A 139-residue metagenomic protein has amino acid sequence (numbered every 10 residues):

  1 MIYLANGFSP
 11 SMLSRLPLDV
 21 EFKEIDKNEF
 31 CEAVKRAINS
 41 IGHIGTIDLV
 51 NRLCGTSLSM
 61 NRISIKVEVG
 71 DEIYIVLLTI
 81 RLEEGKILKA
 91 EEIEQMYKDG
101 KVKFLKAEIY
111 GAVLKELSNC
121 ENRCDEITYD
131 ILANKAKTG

Functional and structural regions predicted by a protein language model:
M1-P17: Short, extreme N-terminal segment that most often corresponds to the first beta-strand
K23-N28: Phosphate/anion-contacting hairpin/loop surfaces
A33, A37, L49-L53, M96 (+2 more regions): Charge-rich, solvent-exposed alpha-helical interaction surfaces
S40-L88: Acidic, low-complexity, intrinsically disordered interaction modules
V67-L117: Polybasic, proline/glycine-rich intrinsically disordered low-complexity segments
G111-C124, T128-I131: Intrinsically disordered, low-structural-confidence terminal and linker regions
Y129-G139: Long, low-complexity, intrinsically disordered segments
